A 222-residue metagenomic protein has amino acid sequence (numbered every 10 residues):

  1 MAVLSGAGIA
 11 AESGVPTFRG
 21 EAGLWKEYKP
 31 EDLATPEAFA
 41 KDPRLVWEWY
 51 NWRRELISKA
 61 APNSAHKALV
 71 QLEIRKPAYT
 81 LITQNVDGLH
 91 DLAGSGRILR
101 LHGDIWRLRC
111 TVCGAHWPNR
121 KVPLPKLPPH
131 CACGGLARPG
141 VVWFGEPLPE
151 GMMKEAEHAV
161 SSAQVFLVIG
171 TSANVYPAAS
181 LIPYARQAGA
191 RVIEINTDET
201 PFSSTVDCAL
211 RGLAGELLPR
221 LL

Functional and structural regions predicted by a protein language model:
M1-L222: Conserved catalytic core of sirtuin-type NAD+-dependent deacylases
